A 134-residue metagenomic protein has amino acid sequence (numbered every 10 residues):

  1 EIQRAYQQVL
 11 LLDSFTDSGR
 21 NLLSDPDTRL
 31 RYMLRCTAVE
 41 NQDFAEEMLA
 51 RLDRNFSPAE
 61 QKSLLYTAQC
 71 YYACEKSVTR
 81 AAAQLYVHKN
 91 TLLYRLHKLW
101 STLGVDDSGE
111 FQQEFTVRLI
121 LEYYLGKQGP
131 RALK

Functional and structural regions predicted by a protein language model:
E1-K134: Cytosolic nucleotide-utilizing catalytic cores of signal-transduction proteins
